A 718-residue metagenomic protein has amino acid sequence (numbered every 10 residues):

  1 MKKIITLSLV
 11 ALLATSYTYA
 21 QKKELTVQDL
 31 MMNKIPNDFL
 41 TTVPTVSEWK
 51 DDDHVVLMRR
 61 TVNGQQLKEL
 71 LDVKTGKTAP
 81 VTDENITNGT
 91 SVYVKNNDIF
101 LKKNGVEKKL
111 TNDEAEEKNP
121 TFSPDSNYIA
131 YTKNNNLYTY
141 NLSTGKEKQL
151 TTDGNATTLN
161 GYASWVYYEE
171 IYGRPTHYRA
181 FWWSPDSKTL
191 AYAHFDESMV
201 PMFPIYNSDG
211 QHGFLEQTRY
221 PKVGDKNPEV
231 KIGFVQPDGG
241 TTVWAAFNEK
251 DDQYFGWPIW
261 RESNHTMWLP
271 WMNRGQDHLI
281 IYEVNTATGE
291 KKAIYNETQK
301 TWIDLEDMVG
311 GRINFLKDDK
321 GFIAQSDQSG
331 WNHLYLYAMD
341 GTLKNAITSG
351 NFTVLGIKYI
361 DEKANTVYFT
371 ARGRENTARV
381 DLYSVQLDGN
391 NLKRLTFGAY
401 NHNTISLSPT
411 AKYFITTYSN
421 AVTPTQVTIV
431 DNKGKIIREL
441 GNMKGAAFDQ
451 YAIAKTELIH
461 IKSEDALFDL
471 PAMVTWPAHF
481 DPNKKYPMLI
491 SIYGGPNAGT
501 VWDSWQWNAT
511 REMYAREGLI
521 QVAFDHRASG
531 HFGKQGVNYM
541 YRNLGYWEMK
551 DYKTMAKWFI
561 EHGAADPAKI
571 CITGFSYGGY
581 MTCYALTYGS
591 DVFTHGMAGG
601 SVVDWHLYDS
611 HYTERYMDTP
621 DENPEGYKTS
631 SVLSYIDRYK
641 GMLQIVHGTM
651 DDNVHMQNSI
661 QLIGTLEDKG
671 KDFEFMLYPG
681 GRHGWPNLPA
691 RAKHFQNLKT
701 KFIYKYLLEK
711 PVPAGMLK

Functional and structural regions predicted by a protein language model:
M1-K23: Bacterial Sec-dependent N-terminal signal peptides
L7, A20-T404, T410-Y413, S419-T423 (+2 more regions): Beta-propeller folds
A11-Y17, A338-D340, N391, G518 (+3 more regions): Generic low-complexity, intrinsically disordered sequence content enriched in small uncharged/hydrophobic residues
M202, W257-I259, N264, N401-K718: Serine-hydrolase catalytic core recognition
